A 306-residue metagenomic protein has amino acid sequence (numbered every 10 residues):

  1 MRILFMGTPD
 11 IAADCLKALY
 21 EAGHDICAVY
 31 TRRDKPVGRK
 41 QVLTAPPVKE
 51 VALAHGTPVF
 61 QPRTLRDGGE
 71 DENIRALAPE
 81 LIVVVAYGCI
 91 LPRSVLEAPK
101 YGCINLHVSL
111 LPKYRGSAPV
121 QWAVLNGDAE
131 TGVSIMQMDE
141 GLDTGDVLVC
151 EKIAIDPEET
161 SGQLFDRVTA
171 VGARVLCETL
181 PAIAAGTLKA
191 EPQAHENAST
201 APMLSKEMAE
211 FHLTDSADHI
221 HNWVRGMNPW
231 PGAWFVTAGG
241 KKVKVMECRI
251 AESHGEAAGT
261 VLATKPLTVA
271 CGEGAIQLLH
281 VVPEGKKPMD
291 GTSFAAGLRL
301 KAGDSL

Functional and structural regions predicted by a protein language model:
M1-R39: N-terminal Rossmann-like dinucleotide-binding module
R2-L4, D25-V29, H55-L77, I82 (+1 more regions): Internal alpha/beta domain cores that form substrate/cofactor-binding pockets in large enzymes and binding proteins
G7, V29, A52, I82 (+7 more regions): A residue-level signal for conserved active-site and pocket-lining positions in enzyme catalytic cores
A13, V42-A45, D67-D71, C89 (+1 more regions): Structural motif corresponding to alpha-helix initiation and N-cap regions
A22, R32, L81-T200: Donor/substrate-binding cores of folate-linked one-carbon enzymes
K35-H55: N-terminal beta-loop-helix "entrance" segment that forms/cooperates in small-molecule cofactor or anionic ligand
E178-T237: Active-site-lining helix/loop region of Rossmann-like oxidoreductase modules
L213-L306: An anion-binding loop in the catalytic cleft
